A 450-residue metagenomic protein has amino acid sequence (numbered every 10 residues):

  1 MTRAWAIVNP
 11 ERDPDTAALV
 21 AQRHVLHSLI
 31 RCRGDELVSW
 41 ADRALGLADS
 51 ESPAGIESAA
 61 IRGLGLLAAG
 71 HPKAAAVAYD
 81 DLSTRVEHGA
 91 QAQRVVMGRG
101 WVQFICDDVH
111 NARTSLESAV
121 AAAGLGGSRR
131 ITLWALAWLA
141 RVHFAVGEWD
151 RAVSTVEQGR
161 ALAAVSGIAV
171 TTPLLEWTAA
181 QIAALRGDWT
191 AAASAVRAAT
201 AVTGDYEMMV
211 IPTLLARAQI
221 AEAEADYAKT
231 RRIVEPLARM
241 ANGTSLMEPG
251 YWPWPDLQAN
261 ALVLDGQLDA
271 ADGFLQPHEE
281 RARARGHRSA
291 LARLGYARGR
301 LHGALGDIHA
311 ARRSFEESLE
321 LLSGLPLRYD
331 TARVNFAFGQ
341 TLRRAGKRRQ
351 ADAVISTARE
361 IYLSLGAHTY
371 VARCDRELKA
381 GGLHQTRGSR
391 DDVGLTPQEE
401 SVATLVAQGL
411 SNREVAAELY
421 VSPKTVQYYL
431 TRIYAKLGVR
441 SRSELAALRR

Functional and structural regions predicted by a protein language model:
M1-L174, I182, L291: Internal alpha-solenoid helical repeat scaffolds
T2-P10, D42-D49, Y79-E87, E117-S128 (+6 more regions): Amphipathic alpha-helical segments of tetratricopeptide repeats
A304, I308-S314, Q340-Q398, R413 (+1 more regions): Linker/hinge segments immediately adjacent to helix-turn-helix/homeobox DNA-binding domains
R313, A337, K379, Q385-R440 (+1 more regions): Helix-turn-helix DNA-binding segment
